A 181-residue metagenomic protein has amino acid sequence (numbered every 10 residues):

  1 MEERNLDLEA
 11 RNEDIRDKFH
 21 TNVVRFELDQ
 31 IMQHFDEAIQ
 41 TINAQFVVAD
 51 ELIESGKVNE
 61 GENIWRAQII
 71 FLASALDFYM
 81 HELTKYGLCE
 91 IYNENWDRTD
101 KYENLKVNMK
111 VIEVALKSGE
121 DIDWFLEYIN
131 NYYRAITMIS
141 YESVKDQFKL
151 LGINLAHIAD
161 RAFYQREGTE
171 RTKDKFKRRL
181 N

Functional and structural regions predicted by a protein language model:
M1-I70, E82, G87, E94-N95 (+1 more regions): Charged alpha-helical initiation segments
N43, L76-D77: Structural signal for well-ordered, non-membrane alpha-helices
F71-L72, Y79, T84-N181: Helix-loop junctions and short alpha-helical segments
